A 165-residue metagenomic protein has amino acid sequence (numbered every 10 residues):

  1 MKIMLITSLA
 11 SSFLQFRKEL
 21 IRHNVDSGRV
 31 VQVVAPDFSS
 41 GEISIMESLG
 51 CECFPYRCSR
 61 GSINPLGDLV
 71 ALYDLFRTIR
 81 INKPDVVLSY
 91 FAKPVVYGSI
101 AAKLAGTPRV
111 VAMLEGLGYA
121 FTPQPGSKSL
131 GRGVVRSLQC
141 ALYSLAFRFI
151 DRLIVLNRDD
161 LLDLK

Functional and structural regions predicted by a protein language model:
L5-G67, D160-D163: N-terminal strand-loop element at the rim of the active site of nucleotide-sugar-dependent glycosyltransferases
S8-F13, S59-I63, P108-G133, R152: A short, histidine- and acid-enriched strand-loop-helix "catalytic/donor-clamping" loop that lines the nucleotide-sugar
L9, F91-K93, N157-D159: Helix N-cap/beta->alpha junction signal
R22-S27, Y73-R77, G133-R152: Membrane-proximal helix-turn-helix segments that form the acceptor-binding/catalytic region of lipid-linked
L49, N82, A105: Active-site charged/polar residues at nucleotide-handling catalytic sites that mediate phosphoryl, nucleotidyl
I79, K83-D85: Proline-aspartate-enriched helix->loop->beta-strand connector
S89-V95, L114: Short His-centered aromatic/hydrophobic patch
R148-K165: A short, active-site helix/loop in glycosyltransferases that binds the activated sugar's phosphate group
